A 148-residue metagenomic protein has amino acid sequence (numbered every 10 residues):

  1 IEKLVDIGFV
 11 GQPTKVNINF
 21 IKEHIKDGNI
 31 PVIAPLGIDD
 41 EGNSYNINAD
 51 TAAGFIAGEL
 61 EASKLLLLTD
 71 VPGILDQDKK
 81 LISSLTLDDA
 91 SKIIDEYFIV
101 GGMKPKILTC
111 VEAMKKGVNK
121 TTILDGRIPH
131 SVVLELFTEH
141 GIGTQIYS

Functional and structural regions predicted by a protein language model:
I1-S148: C-terminal catalytic "cap/lid" subdomain
